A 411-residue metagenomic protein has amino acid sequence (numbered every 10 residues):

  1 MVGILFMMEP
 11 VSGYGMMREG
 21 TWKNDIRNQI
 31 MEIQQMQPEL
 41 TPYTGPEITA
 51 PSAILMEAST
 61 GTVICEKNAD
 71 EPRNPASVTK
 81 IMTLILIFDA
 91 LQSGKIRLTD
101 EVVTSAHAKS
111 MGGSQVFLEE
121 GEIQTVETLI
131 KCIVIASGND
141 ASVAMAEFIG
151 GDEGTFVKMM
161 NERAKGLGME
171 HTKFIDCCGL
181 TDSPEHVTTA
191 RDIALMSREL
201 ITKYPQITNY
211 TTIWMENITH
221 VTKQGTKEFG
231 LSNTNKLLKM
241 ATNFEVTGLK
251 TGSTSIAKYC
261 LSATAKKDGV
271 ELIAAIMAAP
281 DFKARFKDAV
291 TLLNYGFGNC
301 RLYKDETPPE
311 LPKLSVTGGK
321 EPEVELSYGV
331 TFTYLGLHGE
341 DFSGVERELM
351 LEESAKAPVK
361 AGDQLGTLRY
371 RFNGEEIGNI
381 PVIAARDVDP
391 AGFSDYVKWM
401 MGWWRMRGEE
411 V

Functional and structural regions predicted by a protein language model:
M1-Y14: Sec-dependent N-terminal signal peptides of Gram-positive bacterial secreted proteins and lipoproteins
I4, K131, I135, D363-L365: Hydrophobic transmembrane signal anchors and adjacent membrane-proximal interface regions, especially in viral
L5, L55, T264: Short, surface-exposed charged micro-motifs
G13-P205: Active-site-adjacent loops and short helices of periplasmic peptidoglycan-processing enzymes
M169-K173, P184-V411: Domain-terminus/edge residues, biased toward the C-terminal soluble/receptor-binding domains of extracytoplasmic
